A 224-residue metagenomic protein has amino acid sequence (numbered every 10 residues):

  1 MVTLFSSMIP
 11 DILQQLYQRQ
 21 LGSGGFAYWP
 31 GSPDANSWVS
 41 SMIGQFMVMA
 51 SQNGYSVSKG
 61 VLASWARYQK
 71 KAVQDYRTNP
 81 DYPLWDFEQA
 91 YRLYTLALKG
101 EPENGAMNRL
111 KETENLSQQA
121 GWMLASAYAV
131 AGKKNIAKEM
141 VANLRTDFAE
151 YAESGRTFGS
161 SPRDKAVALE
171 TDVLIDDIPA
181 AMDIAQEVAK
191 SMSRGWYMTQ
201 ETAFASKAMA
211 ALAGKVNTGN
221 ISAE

Functional and structural regions predicted by a protein language model:
M1-E224: Large, well-folded core regions of big proteins
